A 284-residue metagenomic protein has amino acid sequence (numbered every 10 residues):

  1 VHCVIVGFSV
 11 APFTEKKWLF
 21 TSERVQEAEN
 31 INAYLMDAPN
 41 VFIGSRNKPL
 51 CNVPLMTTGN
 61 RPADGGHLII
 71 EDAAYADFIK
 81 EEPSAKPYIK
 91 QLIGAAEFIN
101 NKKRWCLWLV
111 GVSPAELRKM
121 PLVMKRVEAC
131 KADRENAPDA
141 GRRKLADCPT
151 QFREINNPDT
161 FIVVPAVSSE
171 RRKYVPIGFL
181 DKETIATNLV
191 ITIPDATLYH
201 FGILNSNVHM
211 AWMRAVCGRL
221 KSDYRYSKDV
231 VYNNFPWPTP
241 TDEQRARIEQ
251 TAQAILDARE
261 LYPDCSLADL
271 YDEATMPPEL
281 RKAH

Functional and structural regions predicted by a protein language model:
V1-P83, N100-R104, P114-R118, V175 (+4 more regions): Signature of N6-adenine DNA methyltransferases within the class I
I5-G7, L92, C106, R126 (+4 more regions): Structured core elements
V10-P12, L35, E97, G111-S113 (+6 more regions): Short, flexible loop/turn elements at secondary-structure junctions
L19, I89-Q91, K103-W108, A137-C148 (+2 more regions): Short coil/turn segments at secondary-structure boundaries
L92, D133, N156-Y174, D195-G218: Short Ser/Thr-interspersed hydrophobic loop/turn segments at strand-loop and sheet-helix junctions that line or gate
L122, R126-V190: Flexible, glycine/threonine-enriched loop-and-boundary segments that flank and lead into catalytic domains of large
L122-C130, Y232, W237-H284: Non-catalytic DNA-recognition/assembly elements of restriction-modification systems
I191-N233, T241-A246, Q250, A254-A258: Basic, amphipathic alpha-helical recognition segments used for DNA target recognition
